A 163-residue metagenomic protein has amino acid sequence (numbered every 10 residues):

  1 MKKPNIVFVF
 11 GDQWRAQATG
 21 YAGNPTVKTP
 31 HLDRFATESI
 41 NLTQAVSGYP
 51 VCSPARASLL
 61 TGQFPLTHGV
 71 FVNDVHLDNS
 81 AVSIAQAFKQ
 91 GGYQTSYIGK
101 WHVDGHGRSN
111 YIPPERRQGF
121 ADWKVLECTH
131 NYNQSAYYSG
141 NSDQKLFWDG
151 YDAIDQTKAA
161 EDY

Functional and structural regions predicted by a protein language model:
M1-Y163: Formylglycine-dependent sulfatase
